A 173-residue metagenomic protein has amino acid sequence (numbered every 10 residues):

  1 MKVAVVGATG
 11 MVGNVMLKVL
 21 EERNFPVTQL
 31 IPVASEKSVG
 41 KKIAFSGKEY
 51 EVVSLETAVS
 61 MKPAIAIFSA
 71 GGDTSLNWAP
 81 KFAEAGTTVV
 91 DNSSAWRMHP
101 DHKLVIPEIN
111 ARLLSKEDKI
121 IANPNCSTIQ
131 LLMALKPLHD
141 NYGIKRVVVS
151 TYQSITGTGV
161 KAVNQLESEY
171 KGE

Functional and structural regions predicted by a protein language model:
M1-E173: N-terminal Rossmann-like NAD(P) cofactor-binding subdomain of oxidoreductases, focused on the glycine-rich
